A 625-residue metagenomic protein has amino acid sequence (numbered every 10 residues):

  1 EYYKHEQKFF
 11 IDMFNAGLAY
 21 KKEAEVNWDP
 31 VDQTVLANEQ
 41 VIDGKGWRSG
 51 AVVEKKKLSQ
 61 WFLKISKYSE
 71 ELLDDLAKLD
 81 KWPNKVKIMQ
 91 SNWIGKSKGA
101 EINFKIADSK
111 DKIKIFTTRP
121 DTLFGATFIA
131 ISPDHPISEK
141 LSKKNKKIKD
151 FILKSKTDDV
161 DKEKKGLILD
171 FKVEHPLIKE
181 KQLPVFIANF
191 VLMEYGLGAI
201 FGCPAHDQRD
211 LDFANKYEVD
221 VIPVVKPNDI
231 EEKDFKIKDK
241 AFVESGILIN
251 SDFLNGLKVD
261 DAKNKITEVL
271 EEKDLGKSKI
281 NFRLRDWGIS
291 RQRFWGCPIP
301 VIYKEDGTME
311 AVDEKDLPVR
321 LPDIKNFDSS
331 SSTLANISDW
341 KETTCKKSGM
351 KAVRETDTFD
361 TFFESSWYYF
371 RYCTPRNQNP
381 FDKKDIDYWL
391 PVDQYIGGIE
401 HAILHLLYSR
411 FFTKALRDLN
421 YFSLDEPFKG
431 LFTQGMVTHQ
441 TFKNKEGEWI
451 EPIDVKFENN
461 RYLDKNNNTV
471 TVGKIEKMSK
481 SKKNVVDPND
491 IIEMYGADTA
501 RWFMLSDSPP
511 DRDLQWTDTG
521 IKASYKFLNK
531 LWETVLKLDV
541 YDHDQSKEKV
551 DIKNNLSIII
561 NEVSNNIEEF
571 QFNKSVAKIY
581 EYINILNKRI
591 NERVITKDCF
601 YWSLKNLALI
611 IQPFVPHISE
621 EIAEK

Functional and structural regions predicted by a protein language model:
E1-I113, A199-P318, K325, S332-T333 (+4 more regions): Residue patterns forming the tRNA-binding/recognition surfaces of aminoacyl-tRNA synthetases and related DALR
I42, G46, D150-L153, Y195-H206 (+6 more regions): Conserved active-site neighborhood of enzyme catalytic/cofactor-binding cores
W47-R48, V52-Q60, F104-A107, D111-D134 (+3 more regions): Extended, domain-scale alpha-helical bundle/helix-rich regions
I65-S97, A126-I168, K315-C345, L604-K625: Amphipathic alpha-helical
I94-K98, A107, P120-L123, E163-I168 (+4 more regions): A short catalytic or substrate-binding loop motif that flags glycine-/basic-rich loops and adjacent residues that bind
S97-E101, T127, I168-F171, P298 (+2 more regions): Short glycine-rich loop/turn motifs
H135-P227, K233, K240-A241: Catalytic alpha/beta core of large soluble enzyme barrels
L538, D542, V563, I567-F570 (+1 more regions): Secondary-structure edge/capping motif, primarily at the C-terminal ends of alpha-helices and the immediately following
